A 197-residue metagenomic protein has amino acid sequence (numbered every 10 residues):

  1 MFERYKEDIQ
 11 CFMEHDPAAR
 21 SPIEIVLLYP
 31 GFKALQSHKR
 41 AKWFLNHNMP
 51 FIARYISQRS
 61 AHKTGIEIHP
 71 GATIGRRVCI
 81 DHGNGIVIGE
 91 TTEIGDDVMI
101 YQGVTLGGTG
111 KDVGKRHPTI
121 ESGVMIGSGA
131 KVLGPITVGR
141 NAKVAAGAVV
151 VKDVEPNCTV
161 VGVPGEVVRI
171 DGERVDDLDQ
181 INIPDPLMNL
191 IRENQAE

Functional and structural regions predicted by a protein language model:
M1-T64, V175-E197: Terminal amphipathic alpha-helical/low-complexity segments used for targeting or macromolecular assembly
A61-V168: Structural signal for interior beta-strand "rungs" in well-ordered beta-sheet cores of soluble enzyme domains
